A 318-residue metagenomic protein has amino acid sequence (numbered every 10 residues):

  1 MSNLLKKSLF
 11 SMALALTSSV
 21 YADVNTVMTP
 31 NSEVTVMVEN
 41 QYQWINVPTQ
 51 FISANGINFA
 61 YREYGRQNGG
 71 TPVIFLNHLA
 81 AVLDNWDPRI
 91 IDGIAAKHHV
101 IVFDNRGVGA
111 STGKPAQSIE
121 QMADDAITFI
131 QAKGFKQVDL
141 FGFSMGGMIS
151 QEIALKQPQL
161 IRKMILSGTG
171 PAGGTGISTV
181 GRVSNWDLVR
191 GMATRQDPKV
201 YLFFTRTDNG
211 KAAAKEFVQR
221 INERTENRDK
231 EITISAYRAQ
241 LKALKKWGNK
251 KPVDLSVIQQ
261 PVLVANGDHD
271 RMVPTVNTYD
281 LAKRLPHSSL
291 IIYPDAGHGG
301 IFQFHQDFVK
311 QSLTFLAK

Functional and structural regions predicted by a protein language model:
I57-T112: Conserved HGGG/HGGXW glycine-rich cap/lid loop of the alpha/beta-hydrolase fold
N105-F141: Active-site loop/oxyanion-hole signature of alpha/beta-hydrolase fold enzymes
K136-T175: Conserved hydrolase catalytic core segment
K163-T194: Flexible "cap/lid" loop of the alpha/beta hydrolase fold
D197-A239, K245-N249, D254: Conserved alpha/beta-hydrolase catalytic His-Asp/Glu region
I258, V264-N266: Short beta-strand/loop motif that positions the catalytic acidic residue of the alpha/beta-hydrolase fold
H269-V273: Acidic catalytic loop of the alpha/beta-hydrolase fold
H287-K318: Catalytic active-site module of serine/aspartate enzymes centered on a nucleophile-bearing elbow/loop
